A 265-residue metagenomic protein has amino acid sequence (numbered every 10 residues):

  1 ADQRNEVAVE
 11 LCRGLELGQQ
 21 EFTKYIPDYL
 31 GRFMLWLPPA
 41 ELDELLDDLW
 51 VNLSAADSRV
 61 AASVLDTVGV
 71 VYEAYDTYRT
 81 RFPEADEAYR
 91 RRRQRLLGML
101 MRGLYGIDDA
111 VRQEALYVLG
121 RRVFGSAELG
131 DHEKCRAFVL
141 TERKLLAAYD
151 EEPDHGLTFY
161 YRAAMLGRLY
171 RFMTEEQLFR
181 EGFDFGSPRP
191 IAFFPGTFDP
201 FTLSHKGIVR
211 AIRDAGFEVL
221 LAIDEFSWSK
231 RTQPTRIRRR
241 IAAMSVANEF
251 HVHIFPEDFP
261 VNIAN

Functional and structural regions predicted by a protein language model:
D2-Q3, G14, G18, R32-L37 (+2 more regions): Residue-level signature of the C-terminal ends
D2-Q3, M34-E41, A88-Y89, R143: Alpha-solenoid helical repeat scaffolds
Q3-E10, F22-I26, E41-D48, V60 (+1 more regions): Structural recognition of alpha-solenoid helical scaffolds
V7, L11-L15, L30-M34, L49 (+3 more regions): A compositionally biased, intrinsically disordered/low-complexity signal enriched for hydrophobic/aromatic residues
G18-Q20, A56-S58, I107-D108: Short inter-helical turns and helix N-cap capping residues of alpha-solenoid HEAT/ARM repeat scaffolds
P27, V51-N52, L65, G69-N265: Nucleotidyltransferase catalytic core that binds NTPs
